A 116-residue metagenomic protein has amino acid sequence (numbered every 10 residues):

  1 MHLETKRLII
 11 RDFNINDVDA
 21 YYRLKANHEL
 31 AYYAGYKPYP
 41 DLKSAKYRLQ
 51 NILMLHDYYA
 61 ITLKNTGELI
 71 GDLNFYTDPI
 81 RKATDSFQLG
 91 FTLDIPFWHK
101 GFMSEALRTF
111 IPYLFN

Functional and structural regions predicted by a protein language model:
M1-P96, T109, Y113: GNAT-family acyltransferases
H99-S104: Glycine-rich acyl-CoA binding loop
N116: Conserved GNAT acetyl-CoA-binding A-motif
